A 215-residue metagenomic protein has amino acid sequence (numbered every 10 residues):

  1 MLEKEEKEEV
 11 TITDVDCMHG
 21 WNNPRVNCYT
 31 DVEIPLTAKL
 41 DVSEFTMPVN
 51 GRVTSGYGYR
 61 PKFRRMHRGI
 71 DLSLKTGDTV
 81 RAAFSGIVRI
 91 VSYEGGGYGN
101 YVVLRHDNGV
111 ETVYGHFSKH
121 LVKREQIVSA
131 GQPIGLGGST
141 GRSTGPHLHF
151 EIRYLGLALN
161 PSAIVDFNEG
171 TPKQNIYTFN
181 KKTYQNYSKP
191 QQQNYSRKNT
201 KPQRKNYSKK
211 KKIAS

Functional and structural regions predicted by a protein language model:
M1-Y57, P172-S215: Polar/charged, compositionally biased leader and regulatory segments
I12, D31, K39-L40, P48-N50 (+4 more regions): Extracytoplasmic
A38-T46, P61-Y93: Short, glycine/small-residue-enriched coil/turn segments at secondary-structure junctions
S55, L74, I90, H116-K119 (+1 more regions): A residue-level detector for short acidic-glycine micro-motifs
G58, K75-G77, S85, Y93 (+4 more regions): Solvent-exposed coil/turn segments that connect beta secondary-structure elements in extracytoplasmic/periplasmic
R65-R68, A82-L121: Zn2+-dependent peptidoglycan hydrolase active-site motif and core
L74, A83, V122-K123, V128: Surface-exposed strand-loop junctions at beta-sheet edges and helix termini that form docking/interaction patches
N100-H106, Q126-T183, Y187: Conserved, short, structured surface segments that act as functional micro-motifs
